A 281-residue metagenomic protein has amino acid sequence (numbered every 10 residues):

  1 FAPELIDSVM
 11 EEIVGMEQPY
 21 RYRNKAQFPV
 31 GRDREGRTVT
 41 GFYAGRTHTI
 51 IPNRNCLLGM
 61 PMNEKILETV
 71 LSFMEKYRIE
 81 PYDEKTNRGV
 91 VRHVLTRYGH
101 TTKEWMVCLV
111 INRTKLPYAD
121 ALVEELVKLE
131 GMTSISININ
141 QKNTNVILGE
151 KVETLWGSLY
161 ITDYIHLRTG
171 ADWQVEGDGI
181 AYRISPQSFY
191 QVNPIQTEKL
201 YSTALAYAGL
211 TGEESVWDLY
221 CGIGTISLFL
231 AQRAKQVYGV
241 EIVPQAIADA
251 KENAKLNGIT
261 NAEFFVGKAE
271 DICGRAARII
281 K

Functional and structural regions predicted by a protein language model:
F1-T162, L167-I180, S202, A206-E213: SAM-dependent transferase fold signal centered on methyltransferase-like domains, encompassing both Class I
Y118-D120, E124-K281: Rossmann-like S-adenosyl-L-methionine
